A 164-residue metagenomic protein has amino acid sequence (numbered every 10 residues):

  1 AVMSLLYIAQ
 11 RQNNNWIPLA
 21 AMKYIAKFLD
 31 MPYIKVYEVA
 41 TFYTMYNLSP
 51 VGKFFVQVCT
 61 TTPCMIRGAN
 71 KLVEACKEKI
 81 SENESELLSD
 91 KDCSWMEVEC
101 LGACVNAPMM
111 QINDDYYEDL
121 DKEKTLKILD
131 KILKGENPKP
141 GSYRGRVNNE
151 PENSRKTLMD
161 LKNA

Functional and structural regions predicted by a protein language model:
A1-A164: Signature of N-terminal electron-transfer/Fe-S-associated modules in redox systems
